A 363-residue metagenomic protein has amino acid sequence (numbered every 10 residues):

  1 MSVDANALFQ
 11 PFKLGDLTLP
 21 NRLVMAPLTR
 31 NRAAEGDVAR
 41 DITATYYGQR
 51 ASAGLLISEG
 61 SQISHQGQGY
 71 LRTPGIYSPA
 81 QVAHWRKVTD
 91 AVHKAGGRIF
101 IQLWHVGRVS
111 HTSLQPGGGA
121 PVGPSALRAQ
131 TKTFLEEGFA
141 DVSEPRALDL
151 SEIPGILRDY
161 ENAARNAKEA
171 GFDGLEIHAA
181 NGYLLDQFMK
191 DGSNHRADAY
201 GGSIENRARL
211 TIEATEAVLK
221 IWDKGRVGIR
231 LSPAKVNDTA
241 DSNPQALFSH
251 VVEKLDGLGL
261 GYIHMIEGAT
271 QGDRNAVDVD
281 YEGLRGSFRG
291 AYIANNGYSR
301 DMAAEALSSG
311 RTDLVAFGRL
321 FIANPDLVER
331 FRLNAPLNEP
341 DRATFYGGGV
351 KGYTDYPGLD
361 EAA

Functional and structural regions predicted by a protein language model:
M1-A363: Flavin-dependent oxidoreductase catalytic cores
